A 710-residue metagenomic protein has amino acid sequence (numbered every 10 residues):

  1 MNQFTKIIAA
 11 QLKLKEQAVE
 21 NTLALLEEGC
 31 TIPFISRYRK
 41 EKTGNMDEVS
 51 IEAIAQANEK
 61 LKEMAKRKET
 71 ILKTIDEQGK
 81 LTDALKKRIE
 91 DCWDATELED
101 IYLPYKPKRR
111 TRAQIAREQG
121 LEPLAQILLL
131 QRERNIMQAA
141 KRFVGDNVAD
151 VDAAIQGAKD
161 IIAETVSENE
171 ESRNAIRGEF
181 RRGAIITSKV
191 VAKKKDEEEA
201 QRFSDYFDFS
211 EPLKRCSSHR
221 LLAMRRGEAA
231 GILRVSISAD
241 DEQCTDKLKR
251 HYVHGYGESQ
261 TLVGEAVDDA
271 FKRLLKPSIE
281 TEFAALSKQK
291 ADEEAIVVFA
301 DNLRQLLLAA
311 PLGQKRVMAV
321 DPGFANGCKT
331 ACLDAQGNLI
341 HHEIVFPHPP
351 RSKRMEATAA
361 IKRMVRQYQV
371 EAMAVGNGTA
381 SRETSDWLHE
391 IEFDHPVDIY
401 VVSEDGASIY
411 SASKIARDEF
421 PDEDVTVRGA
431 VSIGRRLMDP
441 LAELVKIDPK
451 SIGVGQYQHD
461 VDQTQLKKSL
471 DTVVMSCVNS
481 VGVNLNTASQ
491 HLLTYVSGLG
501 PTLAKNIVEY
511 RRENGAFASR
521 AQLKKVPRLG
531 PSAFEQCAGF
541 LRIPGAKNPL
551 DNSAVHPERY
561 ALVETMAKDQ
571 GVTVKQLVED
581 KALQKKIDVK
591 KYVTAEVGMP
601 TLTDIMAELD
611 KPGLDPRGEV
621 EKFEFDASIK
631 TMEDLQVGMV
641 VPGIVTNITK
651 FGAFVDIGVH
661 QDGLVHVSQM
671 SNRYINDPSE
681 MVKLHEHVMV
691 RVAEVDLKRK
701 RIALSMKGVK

Functional and structural regions predicted by a protein language model:
M1-E20, E27: Generic start-of-chain signal for non-secretory N-termini
F4, Q56, K62-K80, E90 (+6 more regions): Long, highly charged, low-complexity intrinsically disordered interaction regions that mediate electrostatic DNA/RNA
A24-E27, P104, I115-E118, A223-G227 (+15 more regions): Replace "in large, NTP-powered and nucleic-acid-processing enzymes" with "in large, NTP-powered factors and other
Y38-K40, L129, D240, P322 (+11 more regions): Short, ordered loop/turn segments at secondary-structure junctions
S50-A53, K60, M64-A319, A325-D422 (+1 more regions): Duplex nucleic acid-engaging cores and interfaces of nucleic-acid transaction enzymes
T74, R88, L98-I101, G227-D240 (+3 more regions): Structured, non-catalytic alpha/beta "coupling" segments that mediate domain-domain communication and provide generic
G178-I185, V320-F324, G378-E383, V402-I409 (+5 more regions): A glycine-rich phosphate-binding loop feature that marks nucleotide/adenosyl-phosphate handling sites
I543-K710: Single-stranded RNA-binding regions, centering on S1/OB-family and related RNA-binding modules
